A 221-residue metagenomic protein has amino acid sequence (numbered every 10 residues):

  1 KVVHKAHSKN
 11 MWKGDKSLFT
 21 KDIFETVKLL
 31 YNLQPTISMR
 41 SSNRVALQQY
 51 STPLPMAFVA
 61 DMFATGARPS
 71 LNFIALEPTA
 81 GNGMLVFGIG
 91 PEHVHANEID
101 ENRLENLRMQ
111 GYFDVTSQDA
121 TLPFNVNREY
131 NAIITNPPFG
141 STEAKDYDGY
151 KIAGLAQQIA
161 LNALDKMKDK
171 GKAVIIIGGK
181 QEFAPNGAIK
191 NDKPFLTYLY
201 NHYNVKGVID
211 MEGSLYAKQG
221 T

Functional and structural regions predicted by a protein language model:
K1-Q110: Class I S-adenosyl-L-methionine
T36, I134-F139: Amphipathic alpha-helical repeat scaffolds
A60, L76, K151-Y216: Conserved Class I SAM-dependent methyltransferase catalytic core
F73, N131, K206: Conserved acidic residues
S117-P123: Conserved SAM/SAH-binding loop
F124-I134: A short acidic, Gly/Pro-enriched loop at the edge of an enzyme's catalytic core that lines a small-molecule cofactor
E143-K151: Glycine/threonine-rich flexible loop motifs
A217-T221: Flexible, glycine-/basic-rich loop-and-beta segments that form/coincide with the SAM-dependent methyltransferase
